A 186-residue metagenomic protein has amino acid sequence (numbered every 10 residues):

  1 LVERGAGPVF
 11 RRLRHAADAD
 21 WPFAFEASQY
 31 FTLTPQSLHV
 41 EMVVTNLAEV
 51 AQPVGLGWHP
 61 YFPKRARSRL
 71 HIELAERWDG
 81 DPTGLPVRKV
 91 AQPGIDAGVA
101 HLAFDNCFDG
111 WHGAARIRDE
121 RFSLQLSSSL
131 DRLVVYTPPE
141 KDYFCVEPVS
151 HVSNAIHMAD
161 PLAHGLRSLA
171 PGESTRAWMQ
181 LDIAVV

Functional and structural regions predicted by a protein language model:
L1-P35: Extended, loop-rich substrate-binding clefts of extracytoplasmic carbohydrate-active enzymes
S28-Y30, F104, H164-L169: Beta-strand-rich interaction surfaces with strong enrichment in secreted/lumenal proteins
Q29-F31, L38-N46: Short, well-ordered beta-strand segments enriched in hydrophobic/aromatic residues
M42, R167-V185: Short Pro-Gly-centered flexible turn/kink motifs
M42-A48, T137-P138, I183: Asparagine-centered strand-capping/turn motif at beta-strand->loop junctions
A51-P53, P60-S129: Active-site/ligand-binding surface loops and adjacent short beta/alpha elements that line catalytic pockets across
D119-S153: Glycine-rich active-site loops that engage anionic ligands at enzyme catalytic sites
C145-S168: A conserved acidic, glycine/proline-rich C-terminal tail/linker
